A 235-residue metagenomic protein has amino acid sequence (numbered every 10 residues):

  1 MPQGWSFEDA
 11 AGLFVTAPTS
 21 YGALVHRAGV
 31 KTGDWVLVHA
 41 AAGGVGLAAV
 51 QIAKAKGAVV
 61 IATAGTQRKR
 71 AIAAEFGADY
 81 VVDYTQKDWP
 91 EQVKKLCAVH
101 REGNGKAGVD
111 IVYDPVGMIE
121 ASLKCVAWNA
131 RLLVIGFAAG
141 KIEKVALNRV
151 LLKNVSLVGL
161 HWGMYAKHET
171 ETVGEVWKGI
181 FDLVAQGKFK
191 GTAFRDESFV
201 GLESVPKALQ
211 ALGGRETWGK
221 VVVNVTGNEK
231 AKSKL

Functional and structural regions predicted by a protein language model:
M1-F7, D34: Glycine/charged-rich beta-loop-alpha catalytic/anionic-binding loops adjacent to active sites
A10-K87: Mid-domain Rossmann-like dinucleotide-binding core that forms the NAD(H)/NADP(H) cofactor-binding site
A17-S20, P90, I119, L147 (+3 more regions): A general structural signal for well-ordered alpha-helical segments in protein cores
G43-A49, V116-A121, V205: Short glycine/serine/threonine-rich phosphate/pyrophosphate-binding segments that cradle anionic phosphate groups
I61, E75-F76, Y80-V158: Glycine-rich cofactor phosphate-binding loops and adjacent beta1-alpha1 units of small-molecule cofactor enzyme domains
A130-L133, V145-G191: Rossmann-fold dehydrogenase core element
H168-L235: C-terminal hydrophobic helical "lid"/dimerization subdomain of Rossmann-like NAD(P)H-dependent oxidoreductases
